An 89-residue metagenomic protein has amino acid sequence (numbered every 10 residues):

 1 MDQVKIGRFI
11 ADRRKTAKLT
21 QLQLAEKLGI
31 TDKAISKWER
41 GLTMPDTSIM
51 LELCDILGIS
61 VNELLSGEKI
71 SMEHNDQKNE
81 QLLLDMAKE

Functional and structural regions predicted by a protein language model:
M1-T16: A short, Lys/Arg-rich alpha-helix, primarily the initiator
F9, K37-R40, E52: Alpha-helical transmission elements in cytosolic ATPase-linked domains
A11, L22, L51: Residues within the helices of the helix-turn-helix
R14, A25, C54: The alpha-helix within a helix-turn-helix
K18-K37: Short alpha-helical DNA-recognition segment
S48-E63: DNA major-groove recognition helix of helix-turn-helix/homeodomain DNA-binding modules
G67-E89: Short, charged recognition helix plus adjacent turn of helix-turn-helix-like nucleic-acid-binding domains
